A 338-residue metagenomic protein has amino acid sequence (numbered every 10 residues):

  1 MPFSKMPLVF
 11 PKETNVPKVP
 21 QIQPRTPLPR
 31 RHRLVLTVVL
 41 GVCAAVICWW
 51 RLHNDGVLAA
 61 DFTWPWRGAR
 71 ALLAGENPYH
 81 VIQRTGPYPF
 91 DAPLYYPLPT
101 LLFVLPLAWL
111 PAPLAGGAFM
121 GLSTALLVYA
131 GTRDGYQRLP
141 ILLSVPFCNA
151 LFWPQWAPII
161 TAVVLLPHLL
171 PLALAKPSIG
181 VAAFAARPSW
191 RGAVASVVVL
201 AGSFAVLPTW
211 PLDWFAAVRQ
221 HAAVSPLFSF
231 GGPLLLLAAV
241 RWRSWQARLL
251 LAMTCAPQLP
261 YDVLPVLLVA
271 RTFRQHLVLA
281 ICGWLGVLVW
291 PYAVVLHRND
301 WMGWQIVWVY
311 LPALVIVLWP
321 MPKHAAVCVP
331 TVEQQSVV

Functional and structural regions predicted by a protein language model:
F3, P7-K12, V16-L169, A186-V338: Primarily membrane-embedded glycan-assembly and transfer machineries that use lipid-linked glycans
L169-A186: Active-site beta-strand/loop microenvironment that shapes enzyme catalytic pockets
